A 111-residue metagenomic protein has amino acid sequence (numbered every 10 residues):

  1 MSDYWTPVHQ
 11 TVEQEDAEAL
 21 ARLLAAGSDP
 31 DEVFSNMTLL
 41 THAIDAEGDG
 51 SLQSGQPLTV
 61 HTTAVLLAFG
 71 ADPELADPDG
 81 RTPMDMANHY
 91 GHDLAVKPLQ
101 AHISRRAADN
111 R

Functional and structural regions predicted by a protein language model:
M1-P7, N88-H89, D93-R111: Ankyrin-repeat-protein effector appendages
M1-Q10, E32-G50, A76-T82: Ankyrin-repeat boundary/"N-cap" motif
S2-A25: Short, charged, low-hydrophobicity "junction" segments
Q10-D16, H42-T59, M86-H92: Ankyrin repeat A-helix N-terminal signature
E18-A19, T62, L94-A95: Conserved ankyrin/ankyrin-like repeat signature
A21-D29, H61-D72, Q100-R106: Ankyrin repeat domain, specifically the short helix-to-loop turn at the C-terminus of the second helix of each repeat
P30, A46, G50, P73 (+2 more regions): Alpha-solenoid repeat scaffolds
T63-A64, A68-E74, P78-N88: A generic tandem-repeat structural signature
